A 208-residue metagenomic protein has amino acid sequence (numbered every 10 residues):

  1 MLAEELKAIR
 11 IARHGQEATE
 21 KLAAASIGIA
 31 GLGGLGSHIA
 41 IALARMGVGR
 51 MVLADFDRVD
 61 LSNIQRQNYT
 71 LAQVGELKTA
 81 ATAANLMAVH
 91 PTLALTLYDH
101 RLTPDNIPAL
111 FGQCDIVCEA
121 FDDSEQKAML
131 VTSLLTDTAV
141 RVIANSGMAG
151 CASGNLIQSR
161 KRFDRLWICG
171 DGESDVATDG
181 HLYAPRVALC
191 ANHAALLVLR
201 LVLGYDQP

Functional and structural regions predicted by a protein language model:
M1-I27: N-terminal charged helix/coil linker that caps or initiates catalytic domains
L2, A109-I116, A120-P208: Glycine-rich phosphate/adenylate-binding loop
I29-L32, L53: Hydrophobic Val/Ile/Leu positions in short beta-strands of Rossmann-like dinucleotide-binding domains
L35: Hydrophobic/small residue at the entry helix of a nucleotide-binding pocket
I39-A40, T82: Hydrophobic residues within alpha-helices that form the first helical element adjacent to the glycine-rich loop
R45-R50, A139: Conserved S-adenosyl-L-methionine
R50-V89: Glycine-rich phosphate-binding loop and adjoining beta1-alpha1-beta2 segment of Rossmann-like nucleotide-binding folds
T79-C114, F121-S124: A structured beta-alpha segment of the ubiquitous adenosine-cofactor-binding alpha/beta core
